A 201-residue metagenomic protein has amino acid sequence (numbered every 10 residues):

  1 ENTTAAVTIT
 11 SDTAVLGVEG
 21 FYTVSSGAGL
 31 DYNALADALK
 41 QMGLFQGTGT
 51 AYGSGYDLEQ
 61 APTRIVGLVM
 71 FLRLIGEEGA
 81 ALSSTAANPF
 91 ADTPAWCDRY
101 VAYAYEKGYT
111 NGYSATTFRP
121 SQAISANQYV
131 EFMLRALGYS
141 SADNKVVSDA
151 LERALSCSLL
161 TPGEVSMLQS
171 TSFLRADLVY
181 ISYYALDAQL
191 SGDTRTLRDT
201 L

Functional and structural regions predicted by a protein language model:
E1-S26: Gly/Pro-rich, tryptophan- and cysteine-flecked surface segments typical of secreted/extracellular proteins
T8-I9, V130, V179: Short, structured motif recognition centered on aromatic/hydrophobic residues
V24-D37, Q41, F45-L68, L72-R99 (+2 more regions): Feature responds to low-complexity, polar/acidic, surface-exposed segments characteristic of secreted/exported proteins
A176: Surface-exposed binding/hinge segments that line and control ligand-binding clefts or catalytic entry sites
Y180-Y184: Short, hydrophobic/amphipathic alpha-helical patches that form generic packing surfaces within helical domains
